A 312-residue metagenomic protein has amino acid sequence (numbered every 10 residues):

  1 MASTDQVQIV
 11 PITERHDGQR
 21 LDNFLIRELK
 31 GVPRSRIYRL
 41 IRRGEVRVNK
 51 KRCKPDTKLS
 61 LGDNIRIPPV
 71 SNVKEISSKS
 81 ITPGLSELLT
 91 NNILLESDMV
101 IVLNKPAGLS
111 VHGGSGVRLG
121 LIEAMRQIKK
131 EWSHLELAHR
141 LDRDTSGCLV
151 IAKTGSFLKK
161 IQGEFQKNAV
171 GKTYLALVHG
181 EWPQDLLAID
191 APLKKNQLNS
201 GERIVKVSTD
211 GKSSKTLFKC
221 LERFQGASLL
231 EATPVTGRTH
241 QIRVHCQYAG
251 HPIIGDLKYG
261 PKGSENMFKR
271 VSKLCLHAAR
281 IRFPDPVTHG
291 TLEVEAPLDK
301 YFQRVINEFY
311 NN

Functional and structural regions predicted by a protein language model:
M1-N199, K300-Y310: RNA pseudouridine synthases
M1-R39, S71, L89-N91, T209-K212 (+3 more regions): Pseudouridine synthases involved in rRNA/tRNA modification
I93, V178, L217-C220, I253: Conserved hydrophobic positions within beta-strands
R118, L186, G211-S214, L274: A structural signal for well-ordered alpha-helical scaffolds and beta->alpha junctions
E131-Q162, G171, A191-A249, L276-N312: The conserved catalytic core of RNA pseudouridine synthases
